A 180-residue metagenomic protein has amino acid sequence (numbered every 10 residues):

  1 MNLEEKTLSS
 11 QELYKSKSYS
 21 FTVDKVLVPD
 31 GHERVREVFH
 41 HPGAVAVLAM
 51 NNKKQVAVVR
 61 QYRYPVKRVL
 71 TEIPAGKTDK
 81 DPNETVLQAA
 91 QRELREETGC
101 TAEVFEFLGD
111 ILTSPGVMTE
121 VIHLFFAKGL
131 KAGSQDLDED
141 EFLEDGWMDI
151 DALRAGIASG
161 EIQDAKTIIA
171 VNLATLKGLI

Functional and structural regions predicted by a protein language model:
M1-Q11: A short, amphipathic edge element
N2, A46-R92: Conserved Nudix-box catalytic region and its N-terminal flanking loop in Nudix hydrolases and closely related
T7, F21-V23, V35, V59 (+2 more regions): Hydrophobic residues on conserved beta-strands that form the core of alpha/beta folds
S9-A46, N52-K53: Acidic, metal-coordinating catalytic segment for phosphate/diphosphate chemistry, firing primarily on the Nudix
S20-D24, V69, V121-H123: Short beta-strand micro-motifs in enzyme catalytic cores
R34, G43-A46, K77-A165, I169: Unchanged
M50, F126-A127, A174: Short beta-strand-to-turn element immediately C-terminal to the catalytic PLP-Schiff-base lysine in fold type I
A170-I180: Short, amphipathic C-terminal "tail helix"
